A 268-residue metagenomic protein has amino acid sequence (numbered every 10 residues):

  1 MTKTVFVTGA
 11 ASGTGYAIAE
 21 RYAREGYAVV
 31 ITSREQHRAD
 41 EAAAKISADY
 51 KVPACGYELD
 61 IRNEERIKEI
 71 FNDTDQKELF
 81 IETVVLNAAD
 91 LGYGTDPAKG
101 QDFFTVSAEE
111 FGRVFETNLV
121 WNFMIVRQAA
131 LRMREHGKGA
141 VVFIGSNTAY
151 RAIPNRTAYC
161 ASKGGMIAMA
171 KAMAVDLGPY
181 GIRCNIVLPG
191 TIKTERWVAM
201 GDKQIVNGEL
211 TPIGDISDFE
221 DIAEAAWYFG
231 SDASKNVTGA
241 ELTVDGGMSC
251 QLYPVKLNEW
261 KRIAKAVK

Functional and structural regions predicted by a protein language model:
A11-G13, E35: Conserved glycine-rich cofactor-binding loop
T95-F103, S107-G112, N207: Substrate-binding pocket helix/loop in short-chain dehydrogenase/reductase
F104-F123, K138, V142, Y159 (+2 more regions): Catalytic Tyr-X3-Lys loop
V126, S162, A170: Active-site helix of classical SDR
L131, V175-D176, K235: Alpha-helical segment proximal to the catalytic Tyr-Lys
S146: Residue(s) in the substrate-gating loop at a strand-loop-helix junction that position the organic substrate next
G178, R183, V237-G239: Short, small/polar-rich loop/turn modules that mediate ligand/substrate recognition or access, typified
I216-V244, S249: C-terminal substrate-recognition "lid" of short-chain dehydrogenase/reductases
